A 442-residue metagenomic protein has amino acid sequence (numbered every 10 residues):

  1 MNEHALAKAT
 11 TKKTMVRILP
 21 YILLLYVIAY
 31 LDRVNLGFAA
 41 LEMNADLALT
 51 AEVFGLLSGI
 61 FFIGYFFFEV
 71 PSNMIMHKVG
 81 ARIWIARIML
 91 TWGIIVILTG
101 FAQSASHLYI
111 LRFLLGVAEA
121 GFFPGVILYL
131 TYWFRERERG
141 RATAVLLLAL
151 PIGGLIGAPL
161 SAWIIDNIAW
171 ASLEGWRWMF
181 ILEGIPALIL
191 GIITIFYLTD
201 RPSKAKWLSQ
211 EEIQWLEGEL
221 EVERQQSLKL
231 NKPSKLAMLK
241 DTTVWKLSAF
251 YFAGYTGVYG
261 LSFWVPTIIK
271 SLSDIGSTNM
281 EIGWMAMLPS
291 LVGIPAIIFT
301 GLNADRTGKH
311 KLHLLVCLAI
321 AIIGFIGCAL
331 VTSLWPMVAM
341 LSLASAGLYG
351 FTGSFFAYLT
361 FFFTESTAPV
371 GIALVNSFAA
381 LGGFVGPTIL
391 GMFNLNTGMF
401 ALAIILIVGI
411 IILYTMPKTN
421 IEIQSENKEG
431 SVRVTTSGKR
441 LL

Functional and structural regions predicted by a protein language model:
L36-G37, A237-I297, T352, F356: Extracytoplasmic gate region of multi-pass secondary transporters
A48, G80, F101-H107, A118 (+3 more regions): Helix-breaking motifs and short loop linkers at transmembrane-helix boundaries and internal kinks in secondary membrane
F67-S106: Conserved MFS/SLC helix-loop-helix module at the cytosolic interface between two early adjacent transmembrane helices
F68-G80, A296-K309: Helix-to-loop junctions at the C-terminal end of transmembrane segments in multipass secondary transporters
H77-M89, D305-L318: Cytoplasmic membrane-interface "Motif A"-like loop-to-helix N-cap segments of 12-TM Major Facilitator Superfamily
L111-L148: Cytoplasmic helix-loop-helix junction between adjacent transmembrane helices in 12-TM secondary transporters
G308-Y358: C-terminal transmembrane helical hairpin of 12-TM major facilitator-type secondary transporters
T360-N394: A late C-terminal transmembrane helix in Major Facilitator Superfamily
